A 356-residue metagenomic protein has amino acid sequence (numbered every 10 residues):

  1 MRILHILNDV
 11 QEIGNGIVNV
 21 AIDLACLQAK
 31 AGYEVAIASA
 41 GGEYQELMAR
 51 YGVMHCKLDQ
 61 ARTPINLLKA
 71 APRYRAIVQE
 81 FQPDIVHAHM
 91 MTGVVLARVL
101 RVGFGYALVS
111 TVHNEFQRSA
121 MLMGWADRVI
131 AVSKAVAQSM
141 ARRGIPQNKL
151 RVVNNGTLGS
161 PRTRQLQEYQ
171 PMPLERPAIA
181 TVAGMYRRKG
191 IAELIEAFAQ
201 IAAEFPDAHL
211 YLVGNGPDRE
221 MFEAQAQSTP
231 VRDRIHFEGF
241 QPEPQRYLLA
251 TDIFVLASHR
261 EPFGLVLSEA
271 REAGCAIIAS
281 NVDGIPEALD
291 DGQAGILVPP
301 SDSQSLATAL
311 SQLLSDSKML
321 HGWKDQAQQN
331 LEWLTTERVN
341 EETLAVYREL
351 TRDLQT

Functional and structural regions predicted by a protein language model:
N15-D23, P177, T181-P206, L210-L212 (+3 more regions): A conserved mid-protein helix/loop that constitutes part of the nucleotide-sugar donor-binding site
T63-I65, A141-R142, Q147-K149, G156-L174 (+1 more regions): Acidic anion/phosphate-binding donor-loop and adjacent secondary structure in glycosyltransferase catalytic cores
L67, A88-V94, V112: Short His-centered aromatic/hydrophobic patch
E223-G239: Nucleotide-activated donor-binding/catalytic signature segment of Leloir-type glycosyltransferases, i.e., the conserved
F240, H259: Aromatic "clamp/platform" in nucleotide-sugar-dependent glycosyltransferases that forms part of the donor/acceptor
A276-A279, L289: Short hydrophobic beta-strand element within catalytic cores of glycosyltransferases and related nucleotide-activated
D291-G292, I296-S303, Q312-K318: Conserved acidic donor-binding segment of nucleotide-sugar-dependent glycosyltransferases
S305, Q312, M319-W333, E342-A345: A short, well-ordered alpha-helix in the C-terminal region of glycosyltransferases
